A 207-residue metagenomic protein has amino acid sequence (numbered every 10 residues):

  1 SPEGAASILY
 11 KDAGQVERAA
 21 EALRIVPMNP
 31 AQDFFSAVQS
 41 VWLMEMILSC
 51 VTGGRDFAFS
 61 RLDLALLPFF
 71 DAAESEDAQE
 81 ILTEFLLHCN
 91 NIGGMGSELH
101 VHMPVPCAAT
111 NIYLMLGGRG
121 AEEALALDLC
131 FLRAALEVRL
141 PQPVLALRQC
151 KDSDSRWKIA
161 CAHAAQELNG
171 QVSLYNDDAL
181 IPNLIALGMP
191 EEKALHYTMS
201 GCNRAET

Functional and structural regions predicted by a protein language model:
S1-T207: Conserved catalytic cores of very large enzyme subunits
